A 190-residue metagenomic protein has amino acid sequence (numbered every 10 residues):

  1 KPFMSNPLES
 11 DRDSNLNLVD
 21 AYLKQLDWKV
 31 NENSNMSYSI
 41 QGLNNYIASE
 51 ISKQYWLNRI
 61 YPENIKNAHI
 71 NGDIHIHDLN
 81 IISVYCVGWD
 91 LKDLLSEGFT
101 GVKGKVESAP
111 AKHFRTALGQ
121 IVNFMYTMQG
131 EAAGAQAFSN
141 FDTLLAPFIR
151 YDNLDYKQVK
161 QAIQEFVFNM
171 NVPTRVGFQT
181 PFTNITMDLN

Functional and structural regions predicted by a protein language model:
K1-N190: Catalytic alpha/beta active-site cores
